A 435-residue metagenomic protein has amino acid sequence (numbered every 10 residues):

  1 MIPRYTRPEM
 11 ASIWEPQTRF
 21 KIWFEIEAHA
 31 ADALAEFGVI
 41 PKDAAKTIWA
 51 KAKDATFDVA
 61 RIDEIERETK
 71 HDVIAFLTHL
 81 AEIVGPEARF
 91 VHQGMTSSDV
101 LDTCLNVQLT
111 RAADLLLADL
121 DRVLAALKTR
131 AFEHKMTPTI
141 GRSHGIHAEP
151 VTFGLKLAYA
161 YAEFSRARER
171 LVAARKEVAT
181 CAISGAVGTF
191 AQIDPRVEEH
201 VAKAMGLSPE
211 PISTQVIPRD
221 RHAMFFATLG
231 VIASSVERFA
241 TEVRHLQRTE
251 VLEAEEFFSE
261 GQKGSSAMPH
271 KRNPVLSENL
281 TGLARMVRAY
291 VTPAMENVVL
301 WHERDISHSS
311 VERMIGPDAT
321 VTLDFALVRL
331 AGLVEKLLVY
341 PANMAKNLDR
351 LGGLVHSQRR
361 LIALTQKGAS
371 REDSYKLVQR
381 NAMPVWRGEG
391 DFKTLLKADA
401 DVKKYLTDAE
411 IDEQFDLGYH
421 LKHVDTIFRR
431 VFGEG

Functional and structural regions predicted by a protein language model:
M1-S184, F190, D194-H200, P209 (+3 more regions): A helix-coil-helix interface module used to build multimeric assemblies and to scaffold catalytic/cofactor sites
M1-T18, A55, E68, A75 (+1 more regions): Catalytic-core signal marking the mid-to-C-terminal active-site face
I40, A45, V251-L252, S370: Conserved hydrophobic residue
T110-D121, K128, A158-Y161, S165 (+8 more regions): Short amphipathic alpha-helical segments with heptad-repeat character
E133-M136, R170-A173, E177, L207-P211 (+6 more regions): Conserved helix-loop functional segments at active or binding sites
L155, A223-V231, R359-K367: Short, well-ordered beta-strand elements within core beta-sheets of diverse protein domains
T189, A202, P209-V216, A345 (+3 more regions): A structural signal for small-residue-enriched, beta-sheet-centric alpha/beta enzyme cores and oligomeric scaffold folds
E198-V291: Acidic, glycine-rich loop-and-beta core segments that form the ion-binding/anion-interacting portion of active sites
